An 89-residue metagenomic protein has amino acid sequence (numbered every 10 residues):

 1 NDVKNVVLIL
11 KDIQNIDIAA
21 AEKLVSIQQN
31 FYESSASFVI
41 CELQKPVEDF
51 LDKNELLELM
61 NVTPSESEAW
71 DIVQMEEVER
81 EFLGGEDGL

Functional and structural regions predicted by a protein language model:
N1-M60: Amphipathic alpha-helical interaction surfaces in cytosolic regulatory modules
L43-P46, F50, E66-W70, G88-L89: A sequence-level detector of short, solvent-exposed, charge-rich linear segments
P64-D87: A charged, well-structured terminal subsegment
